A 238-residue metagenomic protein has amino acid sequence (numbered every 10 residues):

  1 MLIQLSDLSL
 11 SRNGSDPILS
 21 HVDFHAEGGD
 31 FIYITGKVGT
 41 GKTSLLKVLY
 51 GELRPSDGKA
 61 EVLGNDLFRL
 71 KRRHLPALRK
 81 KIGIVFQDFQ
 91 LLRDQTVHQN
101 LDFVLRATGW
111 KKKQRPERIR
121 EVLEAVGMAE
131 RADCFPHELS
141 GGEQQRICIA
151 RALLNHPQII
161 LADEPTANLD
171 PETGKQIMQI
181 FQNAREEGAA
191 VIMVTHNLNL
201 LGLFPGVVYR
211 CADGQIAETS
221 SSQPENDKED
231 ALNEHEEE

Functional and structural regions predicted by a protein language model:
Y50: Helix-to-loop junction immediately C-terminal to a conserved catalytic motif
G58-D66: Conserved ABC transporter NBD signature motif
Q95-F103: Short coil-to-helix segment of the ABC ATPase nucleotide-binding domain corresponding to the Q-loop/switch region
F135-L139, E143-Q145: Conserved ABC ATPase signature
L154-Q158: A short, proline-enriched helix->beta-strand linker immediately N-terminal to the Walker B motif in ABC-type P-loop
I160-D163: Catalytic Walker B motif of ABC-type/P-loop ATPase nucleotide-binding domains
P171-T173: Helix N-cap at the start of a conserved alpha-helix in ABC-type nucleotide-binding domains
